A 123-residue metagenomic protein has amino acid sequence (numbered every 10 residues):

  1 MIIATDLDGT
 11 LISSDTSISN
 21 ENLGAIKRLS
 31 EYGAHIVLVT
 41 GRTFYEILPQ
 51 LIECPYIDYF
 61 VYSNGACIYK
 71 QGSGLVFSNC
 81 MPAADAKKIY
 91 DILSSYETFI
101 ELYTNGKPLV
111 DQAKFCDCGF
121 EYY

Functional and structural regions predicted by a protein language model:
M1-T16, I89: Asp-based phosphoryl-transfer active-site loop
S14-D15, I47-P49, Q71-G72, D111-Q112: Short glycine-/acidic-enriched loop or helix-start segments at secondary-structure transitions that form or flank
N20-G33, K88, I92: Catalytic-core regions built around general acid/base machinery
I26-L48, N64, E101-N105: Substrate-recognition element of Asp-dependent hydrolases with the DxDx(T/V) motif
Q50-C54: Post-DEXD/H (motif II) to motif III coupling segment of the RecA-like Helicase ATP-binding lobe
D58: Receiver (REC) domain switch/active-site residues of two-component response regulators
A66-Y123: HAD-like small-molecule phosphatases
